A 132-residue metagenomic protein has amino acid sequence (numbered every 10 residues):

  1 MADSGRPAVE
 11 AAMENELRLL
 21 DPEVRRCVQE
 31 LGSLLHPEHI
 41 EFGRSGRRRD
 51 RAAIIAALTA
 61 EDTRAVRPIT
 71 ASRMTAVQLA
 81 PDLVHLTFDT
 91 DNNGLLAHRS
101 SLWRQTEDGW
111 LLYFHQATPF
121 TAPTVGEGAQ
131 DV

Functional and structural regions predicted by a protein language model:
A2-S33, I40-V132: A beta-strand edge to alpha-helix "cap/lid" segment located at domain peripheries
